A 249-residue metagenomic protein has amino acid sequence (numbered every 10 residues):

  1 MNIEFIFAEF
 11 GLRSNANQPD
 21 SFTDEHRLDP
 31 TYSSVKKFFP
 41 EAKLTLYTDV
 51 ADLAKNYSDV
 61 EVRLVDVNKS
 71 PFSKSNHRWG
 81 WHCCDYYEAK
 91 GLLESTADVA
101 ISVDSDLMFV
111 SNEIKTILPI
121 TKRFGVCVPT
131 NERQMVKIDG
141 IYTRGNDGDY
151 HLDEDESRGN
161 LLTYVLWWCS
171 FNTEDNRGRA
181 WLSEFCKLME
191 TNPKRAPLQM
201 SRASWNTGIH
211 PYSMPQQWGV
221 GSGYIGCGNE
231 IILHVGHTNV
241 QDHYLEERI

Functional and structural regions predicted by a protein language model:
M1-P30: N-proximal low-complexity "stem/linker" segments adjacent to membrane-targeting elements
E25, D29-A42: Short, acidic, metal-binding catalytic loop of nucleotide-sugar glycosyltransferases
Y47-L53, N131-R133, Q217-G219: Short, polar loop motifs at secondary-structure junctions
D49-T96: Active-site-proximal specificity loops/subdomain of glycosyltransferases
A100: Short aromatic/hydrophobic "clamp" motif used to bind/position activated sugar donors
D104-M108: The conserved acidic donor/metal-binding loop of glycosyltransferases
F109-G145: Conserved donor-nucleotide/metal-binding helix-loop-beta segment in metal-dependent transferases, i.e., the alpha-helix
D153-I249: Catalytic core and acceptor-binding pocket of nucleotide-sugar-dependent glycosyltransferases
